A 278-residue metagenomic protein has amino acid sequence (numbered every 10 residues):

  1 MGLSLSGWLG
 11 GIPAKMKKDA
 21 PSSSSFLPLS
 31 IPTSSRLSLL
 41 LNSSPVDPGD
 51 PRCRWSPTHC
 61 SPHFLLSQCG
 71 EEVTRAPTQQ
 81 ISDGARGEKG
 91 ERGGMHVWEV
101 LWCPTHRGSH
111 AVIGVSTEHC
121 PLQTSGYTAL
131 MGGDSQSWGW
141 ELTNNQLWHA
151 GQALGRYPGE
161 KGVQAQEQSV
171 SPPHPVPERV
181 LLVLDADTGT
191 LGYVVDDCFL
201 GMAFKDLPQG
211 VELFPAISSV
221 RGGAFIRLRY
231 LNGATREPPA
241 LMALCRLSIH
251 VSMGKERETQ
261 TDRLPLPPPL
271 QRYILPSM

Functional and structural regions predicted by a protein language model:
M1-P62, C69-E71: Cytosolic, low-complexity regulatory segments enriched in Ser/Pro/Gly with interspersed Lys/Arg in eukaryotic signaling
S44-V97, P104-T105, L147-Q152, R156-Q166: Eukaryotic beta-rich interaction modules
L65, E99, C103, S116 (+7 more regions): Amphipathic alpha-helical interaction motifs in eukaryotic regulatory proteins
C103-S109, C120-P121, T188: Extended, low-complexity, turn-rich repeat/linker tracts enriched in Gly/Pro/Ser/Thr and Asp/Glu that occur
V112-E178: Glycine-aromatic-enriched beta-strand/loop faces of beta-sandwich-type recognition domains, especially lectin-like
H174-T190: Localized edge beta-strand/strand-to-loop motifs within extracellular or lumenal beta-rich domains
G192-F214: Short, solvent-exposed beta-strand-to-loop segments that form ligand-recognition rims of beta-rich domains
V211, S218-M278: Cullin-RING E3 adaptor/co-adaptor recruitment helices
